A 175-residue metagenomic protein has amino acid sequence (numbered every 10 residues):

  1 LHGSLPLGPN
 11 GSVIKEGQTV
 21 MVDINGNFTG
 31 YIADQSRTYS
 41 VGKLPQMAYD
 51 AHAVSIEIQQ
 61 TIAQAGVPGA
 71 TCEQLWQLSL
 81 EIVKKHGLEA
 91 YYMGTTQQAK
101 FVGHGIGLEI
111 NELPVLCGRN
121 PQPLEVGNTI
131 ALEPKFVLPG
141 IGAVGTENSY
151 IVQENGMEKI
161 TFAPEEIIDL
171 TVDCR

Functional and structural regions predicted by a protein language model:
L1-R175: Active-site neighborhoods and metal-handling regions in enzymes and metal-associated proteins
